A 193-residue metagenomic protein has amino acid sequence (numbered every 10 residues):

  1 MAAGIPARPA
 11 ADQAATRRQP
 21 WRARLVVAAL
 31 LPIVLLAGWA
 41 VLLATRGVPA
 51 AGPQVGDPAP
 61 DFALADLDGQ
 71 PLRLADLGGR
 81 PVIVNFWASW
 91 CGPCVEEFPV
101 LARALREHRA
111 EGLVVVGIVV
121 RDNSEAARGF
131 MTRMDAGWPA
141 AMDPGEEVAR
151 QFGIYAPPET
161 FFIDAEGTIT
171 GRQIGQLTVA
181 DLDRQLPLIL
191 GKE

Functional and structural regions predicted by a protein language model:
M1-D61, Q185, E193: N-terminal targeting signals for export/organelle localization
A59-P60, V82, P157-P158: Short loop/turn microsegments at loop-to-beta-strand junctions
L67-D68, A165: Short, ordered coil/turn segments that flank beta-strands lining enzyme active or ligand-binding pockets
R73-V95: Short active-site neighborhood of thiol/selenol oxidoreductases, capturing the structured segment around
G78-G79, A110, A136, I154: Active-site acidic short loop of glycosyltransferases
V95-M134, P144-Q151: Structural microenvironment flanking redox-active thiols in thiol-disulfide oxidoreductases
G129-G137, M142-E193: Thiol/disulfide oxidoreductase modules built on the thioredoxin-like
